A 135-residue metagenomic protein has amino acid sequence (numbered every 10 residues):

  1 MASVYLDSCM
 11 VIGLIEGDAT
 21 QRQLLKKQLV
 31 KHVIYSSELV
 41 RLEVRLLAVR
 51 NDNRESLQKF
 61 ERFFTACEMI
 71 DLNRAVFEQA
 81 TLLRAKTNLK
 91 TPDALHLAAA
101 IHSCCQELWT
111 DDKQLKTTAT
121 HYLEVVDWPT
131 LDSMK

Functional and structural regions predicted by a protein language model:
M1-S3, I101-K135: Acidic, PIN/NYN-like endoribonuclease modules and their adjacent C-terminal/linker elements
M1-S36, L47-K59, L131-K135: Short, well-structured N-terminal submotif of metal-dependent ribonuclease cores
V11-I12, R41, F77, L115-K116 (+1 more regions): A generic structural signal for short hydrophobic patches within well-formed alpha-helices
V30-H32, F63-C67, K86: Structured helix-beta-strand junction loops
Y35, I70, V126-P129: General small-molecule cofactor/ligand-binding pocket signal
R45, E61-F64, T81: Amphipathic alpha-helical segments within well-ordered protein domains
N51-E55, T87, E124-W128: Short, hinge-like loop/turn segments at secondary-structure boundaries
E68-T117: Active-site neighborhoods of divalent-metal-dependent phosphate/nucleic-acid chemistry enzymes
